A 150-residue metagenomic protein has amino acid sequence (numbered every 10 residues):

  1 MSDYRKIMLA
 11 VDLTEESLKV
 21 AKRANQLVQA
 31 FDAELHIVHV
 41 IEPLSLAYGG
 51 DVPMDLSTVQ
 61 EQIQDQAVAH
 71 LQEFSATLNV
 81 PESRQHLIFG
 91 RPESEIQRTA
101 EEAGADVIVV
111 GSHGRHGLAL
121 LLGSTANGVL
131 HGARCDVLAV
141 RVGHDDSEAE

Functional and structural regions predicted by a protein language model:
M1-K19, H131-E150: Intrinsically disordered or low-complexity boundary/linker segments at protein termini and domain junctions
M1-S2, A30, S75-I108, D145-E150: Structural beta-alpha unit
S2-D51: Small/aliphatic-rich secondary-structure junction motif
H36-V38, R84-I88, L138: General small-molecule cofactor/ligand-binding pocket signal
H39-Q66, D146-E150: Acidic, proline/glycine-rich short linear motifs
V52-L56, E102-A103, A126-N127: Short, hinge-like loop/turn segments at secondary-structure boundaries
V107-G128, D146-S147: Glycine-rich, Arg-bearing micro-motifs that act as flexible, cationic patches
